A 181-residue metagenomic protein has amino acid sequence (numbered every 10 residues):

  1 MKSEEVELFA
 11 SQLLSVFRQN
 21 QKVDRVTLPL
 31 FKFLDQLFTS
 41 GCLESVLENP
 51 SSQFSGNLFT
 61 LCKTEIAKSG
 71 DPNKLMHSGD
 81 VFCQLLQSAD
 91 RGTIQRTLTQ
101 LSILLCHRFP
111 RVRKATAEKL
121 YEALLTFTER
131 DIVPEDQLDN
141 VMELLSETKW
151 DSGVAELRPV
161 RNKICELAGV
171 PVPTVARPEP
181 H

Functional and structural regions predicted by a protein language model:
M1-H181: Extended, low-complexity, acidic/polar intrinsically disordered regions that flank or interrupt HEAT/TOG/ARM solenoid
